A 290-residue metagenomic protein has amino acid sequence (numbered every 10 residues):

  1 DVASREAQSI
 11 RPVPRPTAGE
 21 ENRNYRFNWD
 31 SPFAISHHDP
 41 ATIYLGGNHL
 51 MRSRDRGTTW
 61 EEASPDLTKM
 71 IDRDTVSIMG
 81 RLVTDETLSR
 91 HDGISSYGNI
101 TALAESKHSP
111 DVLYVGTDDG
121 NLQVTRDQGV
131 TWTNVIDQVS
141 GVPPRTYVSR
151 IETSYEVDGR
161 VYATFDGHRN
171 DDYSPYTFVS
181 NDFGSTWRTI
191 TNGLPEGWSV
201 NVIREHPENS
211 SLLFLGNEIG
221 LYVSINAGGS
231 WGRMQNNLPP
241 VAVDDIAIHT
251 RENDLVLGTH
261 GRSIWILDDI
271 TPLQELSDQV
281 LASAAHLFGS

Functional and structural regions predicted by a protein language model:
D1-S290: Beta-propeller blade termini and top-face loops
